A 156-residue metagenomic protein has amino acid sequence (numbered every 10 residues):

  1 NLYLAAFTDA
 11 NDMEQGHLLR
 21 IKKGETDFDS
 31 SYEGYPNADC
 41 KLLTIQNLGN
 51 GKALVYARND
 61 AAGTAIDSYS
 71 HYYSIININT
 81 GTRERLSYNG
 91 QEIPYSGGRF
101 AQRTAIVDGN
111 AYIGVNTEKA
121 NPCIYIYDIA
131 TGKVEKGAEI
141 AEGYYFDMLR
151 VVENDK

Functional and structural regions predicted by a protein language model:
N1, N37-L48, P94-T104, A141-D155: Repeated scaffold domains used in trafficking and secretory/extracellular systems, primarily beta-propellers
N1-D60: Acidic, serine/threonine- and glycine-rich low-complexity intrinsically disordered segments that serve as flexible
A6, A10, T104-I106, E139: Eukaryotic scaffold repeat domains enriched in small/polar residues
N11-R20, A62-I75, K119-I126: Structural motif
K22-T26, N77-G81, Y127-G132: Short loop/turn segments that connect beta-strands within beta-propeller blades
F28-N37, T82-Q91, E135-E142: Beta-propeller fold detector
K41-N116: Loop/turn-rich, solvent-exposed surfaces of beta-rich toroidal or solenoidal domains
N116-K119, A130-K156: Blade-level signature of beta-propeller repeat domains, shared across WD40, Kelch, NHL, RCC1 and BNR/Asp-box propellers
